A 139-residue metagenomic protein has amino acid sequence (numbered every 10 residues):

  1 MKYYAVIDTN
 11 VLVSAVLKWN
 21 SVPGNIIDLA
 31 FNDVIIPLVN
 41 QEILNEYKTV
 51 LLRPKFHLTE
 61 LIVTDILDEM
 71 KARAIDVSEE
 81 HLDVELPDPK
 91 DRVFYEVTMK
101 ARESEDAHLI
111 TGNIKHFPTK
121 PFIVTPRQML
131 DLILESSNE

Functional and structural regions predicted by a protein language model:
M1-N20: Metal-dependent nucleic-acid phosphoesterase active-site entry motif
I7, V22-L52: PIN/NYN-family metal-dependent endoribonuclease catalytic core
V11-L12, I43, F94, K115-H116 (+1 more regions): Alpha-helix capping/helix-boundary segments
S21, L38, L61, E85-R92 (+1 more regions): Residues at secondary-structure transition points
E60-K71: Short, well-structured alpha-helical segments
E69-G112: Active-site neighborhoods of divalent-metal-dependent phosphate/nucleic-acid chemistry enzymes
E103-E139: Acidic, PIN/NYN-like endoribonuclease modules and their adjacent C-terminal/linker elements
